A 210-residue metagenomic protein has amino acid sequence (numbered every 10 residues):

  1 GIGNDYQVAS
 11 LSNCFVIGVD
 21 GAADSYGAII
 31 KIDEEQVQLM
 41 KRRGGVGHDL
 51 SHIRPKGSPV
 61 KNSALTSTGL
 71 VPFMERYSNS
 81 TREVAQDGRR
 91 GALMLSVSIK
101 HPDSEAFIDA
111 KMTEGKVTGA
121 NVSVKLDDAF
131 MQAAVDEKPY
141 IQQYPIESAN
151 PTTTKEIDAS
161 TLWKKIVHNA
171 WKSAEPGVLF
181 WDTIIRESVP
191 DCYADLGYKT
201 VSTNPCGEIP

Functional and structural regions predicted by a protein language model:
G1-P210: Extended catalytic cores of very large enzyme megasubunits
